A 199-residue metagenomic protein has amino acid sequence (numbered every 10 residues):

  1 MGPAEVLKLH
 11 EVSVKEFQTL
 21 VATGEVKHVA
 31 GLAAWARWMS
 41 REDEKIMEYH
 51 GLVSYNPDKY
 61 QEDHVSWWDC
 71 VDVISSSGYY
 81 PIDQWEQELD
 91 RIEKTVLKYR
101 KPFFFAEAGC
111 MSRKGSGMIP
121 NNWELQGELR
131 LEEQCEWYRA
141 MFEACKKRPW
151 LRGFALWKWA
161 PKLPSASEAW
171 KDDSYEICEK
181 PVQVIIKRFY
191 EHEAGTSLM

Functional and structural regions predicted by a protein language model:
G2-E44: Nudix hydrolase/Nudix homology domain
Q18, E93, C135, R139-E143: Generic hydrophobic alpha-helical scaffold/packing signal
L20, V29-L32, F103-E107, R152-K158: Conserved active-site loop/cleft motifs that coordinate metal ions or position small ligands
A33-R37, A140, I185: Alpha-helical elements of Rossmann-like donor-binding domains used by nucleotide-donor carbohydrate transfer enzymes
K45, S77-Q84, E124-E133, D172-E176: The substrate-binding groove and active-site-proximal loops of carbohydrate-active enzymes, especially glycoside
M47-S54: Short beta-strand/loop segments at the ligand-binding rim of alpha/beta enzyme cores
S54, D58-N122, F142-L151, I177: Glycoside hydrolase catalytic-domain groove-lining segments
S66, G115, P120-W123, E132-W137 (+1 more regions): Aromatic-rich peripheral "rim/lid" segments of glycoside hydrolase catalytic domains that contact and position glycan
